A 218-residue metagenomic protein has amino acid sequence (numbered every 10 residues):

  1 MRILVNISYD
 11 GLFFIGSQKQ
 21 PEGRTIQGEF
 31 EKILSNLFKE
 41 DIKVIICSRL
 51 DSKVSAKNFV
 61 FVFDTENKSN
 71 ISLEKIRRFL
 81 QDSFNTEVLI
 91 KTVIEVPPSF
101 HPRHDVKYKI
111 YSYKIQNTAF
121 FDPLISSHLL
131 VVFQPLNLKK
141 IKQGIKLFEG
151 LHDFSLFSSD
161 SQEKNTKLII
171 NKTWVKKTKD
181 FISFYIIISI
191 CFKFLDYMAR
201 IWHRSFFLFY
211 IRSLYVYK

Functional and structural regions predicted by a protein language model:
M1-K218: Structured-RNA-binding interfaces characteristic of tRNA pseudouridine synthases
